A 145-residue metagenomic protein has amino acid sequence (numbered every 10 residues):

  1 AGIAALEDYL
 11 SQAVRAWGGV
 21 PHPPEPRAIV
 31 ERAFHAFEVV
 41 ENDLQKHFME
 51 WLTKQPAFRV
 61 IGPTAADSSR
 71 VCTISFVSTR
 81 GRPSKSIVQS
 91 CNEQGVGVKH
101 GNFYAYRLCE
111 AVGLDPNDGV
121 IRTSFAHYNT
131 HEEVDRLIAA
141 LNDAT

Functional and structural regions predicted by a protein language model:
A1-T145: Pyridoxal 5′-phosphate
